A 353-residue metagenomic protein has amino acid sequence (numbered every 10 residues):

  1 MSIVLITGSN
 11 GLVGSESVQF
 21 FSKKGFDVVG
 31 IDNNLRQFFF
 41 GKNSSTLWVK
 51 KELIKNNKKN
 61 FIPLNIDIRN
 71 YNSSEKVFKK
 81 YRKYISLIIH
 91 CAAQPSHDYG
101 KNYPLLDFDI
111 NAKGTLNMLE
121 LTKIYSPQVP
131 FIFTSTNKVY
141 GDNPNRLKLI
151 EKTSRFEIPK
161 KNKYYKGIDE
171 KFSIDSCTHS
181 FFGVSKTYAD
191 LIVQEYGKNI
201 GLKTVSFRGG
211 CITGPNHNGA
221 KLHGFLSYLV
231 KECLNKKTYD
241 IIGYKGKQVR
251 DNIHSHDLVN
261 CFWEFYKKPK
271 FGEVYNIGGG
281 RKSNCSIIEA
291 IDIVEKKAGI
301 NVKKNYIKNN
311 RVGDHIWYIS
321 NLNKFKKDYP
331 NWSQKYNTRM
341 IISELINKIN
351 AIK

Functional and structural regions predicted by a protein language model:
M1-G210: N-terminal Rossmann-like NAD(P)+-binding domain of SDR-like oxidoreductases, especially those catalyzing
S2-I3, K324, Y336-K353: Amphipathic terminal alpha-helices
K50-K59, R155-F172, L229-I242, K268 (+2 more regions): A short C-terminal helix-loop "cap" of Rossmann-like NAD(P)-dependent dehydrogenase/epimerase domains
G100, K166-S180, T204-N218, Y228-I253 (+1 more regions): A conserved pocket-lining segment of Rossmann-fold NAD(P)-dependent short-chain dehydrogenase/reductase
T187, I200-K203, T213-S227, K237 (+6 more regions): Glycine/proline-rich active-site loop of Rossmann-fold NAD(P)-dependent oxidoreductases
Y244-K245, V274-Y275, I288-I291, G299-W317: C-terminal "lid/loop" region of Rossmann-like NAD(P)-dependent oxidoreductases
S255, V274, N310-S333: Conserved C-terminal active-site "lid" loop/helix of NAD(P)H-dependent oxidoreductases that clamps the redox cofactor
L258, F262, I277, I287-A290 (+2 more regions): Non-catalytic, hydrophobic alpha-helical segments
